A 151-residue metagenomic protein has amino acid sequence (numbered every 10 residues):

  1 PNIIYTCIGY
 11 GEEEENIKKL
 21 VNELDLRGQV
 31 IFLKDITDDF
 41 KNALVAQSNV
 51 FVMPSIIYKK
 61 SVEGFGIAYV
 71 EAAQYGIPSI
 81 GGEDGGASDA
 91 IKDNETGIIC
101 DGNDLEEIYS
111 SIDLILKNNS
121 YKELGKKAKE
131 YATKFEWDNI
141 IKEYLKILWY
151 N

Functional and structural regions predicted by a protein language model:
C7-I8, E15-F40, V50: Nucleotide-activated donor-binding/catalytic signature segment of Leloir-type glycosyltransferases, i.e., the conserved
A46-S61, I77: Acidic donor-binding loop of glycosyltransferase active sites
I56-V70, S88-D89: Nucleotide-sugar-dependent
Y69, Q74, P78-G81, I91: Short hydrophobic beta-strand element within catalytic cores of glycosyltransferases and related nucleotide-activated
G81-N94, I98-I99: Short acidic/histidine- and often glycine-rich active-site loop of Leloir-type glycosyltransferases that engages
D93-N94, I98-L105, L114-N119: Conserved acidic donor-binding segment of nucleotide-sugar-dependent glycosyltransferases
E107, S120-K134, K146: A short, well-ordered alpha-helix in the C-terminal region of glycosyltransferases
W137-N151: C-terminal alpha-helical cap of glycosyltransferases
